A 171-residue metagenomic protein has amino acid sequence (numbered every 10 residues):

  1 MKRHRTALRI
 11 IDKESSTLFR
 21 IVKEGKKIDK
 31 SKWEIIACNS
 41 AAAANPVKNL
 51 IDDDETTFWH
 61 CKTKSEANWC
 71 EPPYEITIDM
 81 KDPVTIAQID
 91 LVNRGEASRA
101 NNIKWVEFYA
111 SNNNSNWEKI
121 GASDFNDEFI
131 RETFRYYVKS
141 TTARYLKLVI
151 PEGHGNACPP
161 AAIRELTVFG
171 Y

Functional and structural regions predicted by a protein language model:
K2-T17, N45, D52-K119, I130-Y171: Aromatic, loop-rich ligand-recognition surfaces of beta-strand-rich domains
K13-T56: Predominantly extracellular/luminal regions of secreted and cell-surface proteins, especially disulfide-bonded
V22, D29, E128-F134: Short, surface-exposed linear segments at secondary-structure transitions and domain or protein termini
K27, A41, E66-A67, F125: Amphipathic alpha-helical interaction segments
G121-S123: Short hydrophobic alpha-helix segments
